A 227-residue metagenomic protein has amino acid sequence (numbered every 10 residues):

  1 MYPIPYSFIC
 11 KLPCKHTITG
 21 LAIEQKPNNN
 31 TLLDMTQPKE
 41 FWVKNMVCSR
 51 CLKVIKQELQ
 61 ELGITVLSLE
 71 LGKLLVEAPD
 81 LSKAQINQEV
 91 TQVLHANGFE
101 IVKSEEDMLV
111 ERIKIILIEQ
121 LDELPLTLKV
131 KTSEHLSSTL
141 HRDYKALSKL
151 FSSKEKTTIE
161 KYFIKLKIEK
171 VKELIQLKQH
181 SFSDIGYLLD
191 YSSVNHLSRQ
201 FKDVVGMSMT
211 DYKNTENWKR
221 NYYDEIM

Functional and structural regions predicted by a protein language model:
M1, R199-M227: …primarily DNA-binding HTH/wHTH and HhH modules…
Y2, Y6, H16, N28-N30 (+1 more regions): Intrinsic-disorder-associated, low-complexity terminal segments enriched in Asp/Asn/His/Tyr and depleted of Lys/Arg
N29-E105: DNA-contacting interfaces and partner/effector-binding or oligomerization modules in DNA-centric proteins
E100-I116, T157-L166, W218-K219: Short, Lys/Arg-enriched anionic-surface-contact patches
V110-E160, K178-L189: DNA-binding recognition helix and immediately preceding turn/loop of helix-turn-helix/winged-helix domains
L147, H196-L197, F201: Short hydrophobic/aromatic patch on the recognition helix
K154-S192, N214-M227: Terminal helix-turn-helix DNA-binding modules in bacterial transcription factors
